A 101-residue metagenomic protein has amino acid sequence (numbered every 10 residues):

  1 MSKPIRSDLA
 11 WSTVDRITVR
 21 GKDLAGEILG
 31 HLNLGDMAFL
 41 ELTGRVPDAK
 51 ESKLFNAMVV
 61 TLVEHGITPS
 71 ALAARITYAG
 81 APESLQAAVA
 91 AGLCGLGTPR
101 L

Functional and structural regions predicted by a protein language model:
M1-R100: Hydrophobic alpha-helical bundle cores within soluble ligand-binding/oligomerization subdomains
